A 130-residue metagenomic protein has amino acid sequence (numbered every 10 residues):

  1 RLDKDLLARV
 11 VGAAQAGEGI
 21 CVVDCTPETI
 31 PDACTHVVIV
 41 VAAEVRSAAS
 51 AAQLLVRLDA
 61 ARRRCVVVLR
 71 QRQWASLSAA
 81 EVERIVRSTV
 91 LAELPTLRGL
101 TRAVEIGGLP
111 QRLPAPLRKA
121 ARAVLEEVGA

Functional and structural regions predicted by a protein language model:
R1-I20, L100-I106, P110: P-loop/Walker-type NTP enzyme "switch/lid" segment
D3-L7, I30, R46-S50, S78 (+2 more regions): Helical mechanochemical/support elements of P-loop NTPase systems and associated helical scaffolds
L7-G12, P31, L55, A79-V82: Short amphipathic alpha-helical segments and helix-helix/interface helices
A16-E18, C25-V45: Inter-motif core of Ras-like GTPase G domains
V23, I39, V67-L69: Structural beta-sheet core signal
I30-P31, S50-V68: Conserved C-terminal guanine-recognition region of P-loop GTPase G domains, centered on the G4
V41-S47, P95-R98: Short, acidic/turn-prone active-site loops that include or flank metal/cofactor- and phosphate-binding residues
A60-A130: C-terminal lobe/tail of nucleotide-utilizing enzymes
